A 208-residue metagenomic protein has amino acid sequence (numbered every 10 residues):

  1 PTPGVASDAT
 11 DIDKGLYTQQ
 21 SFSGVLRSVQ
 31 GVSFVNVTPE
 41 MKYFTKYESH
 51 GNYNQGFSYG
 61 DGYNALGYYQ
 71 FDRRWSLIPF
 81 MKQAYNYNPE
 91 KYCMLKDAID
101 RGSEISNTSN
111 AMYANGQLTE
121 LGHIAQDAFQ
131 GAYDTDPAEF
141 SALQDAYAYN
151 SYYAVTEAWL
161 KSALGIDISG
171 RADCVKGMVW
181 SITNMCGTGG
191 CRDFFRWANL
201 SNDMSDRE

Functional and structural regions predicted by a protein language model:
T2-S169, C174-E208: Cell-wall polysaccharide-cleaving catalytic domain and substrate-binding groove, primarily in peptidoglycan/chitin
